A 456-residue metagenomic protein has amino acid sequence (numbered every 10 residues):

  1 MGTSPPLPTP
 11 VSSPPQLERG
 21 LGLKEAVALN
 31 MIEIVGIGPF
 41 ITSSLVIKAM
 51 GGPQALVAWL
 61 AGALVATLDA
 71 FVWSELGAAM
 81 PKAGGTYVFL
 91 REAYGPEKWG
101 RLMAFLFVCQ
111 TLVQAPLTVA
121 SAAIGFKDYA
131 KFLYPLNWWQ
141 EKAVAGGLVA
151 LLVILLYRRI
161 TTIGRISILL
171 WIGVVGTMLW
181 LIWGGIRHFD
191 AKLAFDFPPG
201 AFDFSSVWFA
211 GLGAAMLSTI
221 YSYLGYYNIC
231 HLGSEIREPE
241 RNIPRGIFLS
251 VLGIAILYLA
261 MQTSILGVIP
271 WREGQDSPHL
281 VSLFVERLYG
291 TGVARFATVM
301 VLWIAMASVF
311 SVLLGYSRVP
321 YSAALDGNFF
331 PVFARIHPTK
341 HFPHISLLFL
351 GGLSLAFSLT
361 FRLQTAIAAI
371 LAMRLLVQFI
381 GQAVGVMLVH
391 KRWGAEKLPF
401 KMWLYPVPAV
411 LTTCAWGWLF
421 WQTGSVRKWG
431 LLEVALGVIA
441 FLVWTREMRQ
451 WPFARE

Functional and structural regions predicted by a protein language model:
M1-P53, T67, F71, K98 (+7 more regions): Membrane-interface "cap" regions at the ends of multi-pass membrane proteins
M1-S13, Y87-W99, A122-A145, T177 (+4 more regions): Helix-loop-helix connectors at the membrane interface of multi-pass transporters/channels
S12-L17, L56, W139-A143, L169-T298: Helix-loop-helix junctions that connect adjacent transmembrane segments in multi-pass membrane transporters
A58, T67-V149, I154-Y157, V301-S322 (+1 more regions): Hydrophobic transmembrane alpha-helices that form the core helical bundles of multi-pass secondary transporters
V88-P96, K131-L136, G246-L313, F329-T365: TM-loop-TM module centered on a large, flexible mid-protein loop between adjacent transmembrane helices in multi-pass
Q140-A191, L224, I247-V251, L371-G381 (+2 more regions): Membrane-interface loop-to-helix entry segments
T177-L181, P320, I370-L398, A435-A454: Hydrophobic alpha-helical segments of multi-pass membrane transport proteins
W183-G184, M373-L375, M402-E456: A generic transmembrane alpha-helix motif of multi-pass inner-membrane proteins
